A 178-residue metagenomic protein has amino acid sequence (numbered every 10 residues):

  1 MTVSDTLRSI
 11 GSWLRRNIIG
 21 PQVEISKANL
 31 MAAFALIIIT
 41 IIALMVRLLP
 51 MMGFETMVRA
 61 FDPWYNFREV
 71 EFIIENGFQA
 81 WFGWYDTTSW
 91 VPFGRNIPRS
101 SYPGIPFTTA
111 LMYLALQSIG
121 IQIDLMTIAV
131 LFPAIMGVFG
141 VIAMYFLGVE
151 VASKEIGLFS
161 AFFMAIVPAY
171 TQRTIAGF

Functional and structural regions predicted by a protein language model:
M1-M52, F61, L158: Start-transfer (signal-anchor) and selected internal transmembrane alpha helices of multi-pass inner/ER membrane
E24, A28, I121-I128: Membrane-interfacial loop-to-transmembrane-helix junctions in polytopic alpha-helical membrane proteins
L36-V46, W84-S89, S118, I128-E150 (+1 more regions): Membrane-embedded helix bundles of polyisoprenyl
F54-A60, P92-R99, V130, A134 (+1 more regions): Second-shell loop/turn segments in exported
A60-W64, R99-P106, V138: Soluble non-cytosolic domains of exported or imported proteins
Y65-N66, E71, T109: Soluble extramembrane regions of membrane proteins in the secretory/endomembrane system
E69-N96: Extracytosolic helix-loop segments that constitute the early lumenal/periplasmic catalytic or substrate-binding loops
V91-I121: Short hydrophobic/aromatic helix or loop-helix immediately within or flanking a transmembrane segment in polytopic
